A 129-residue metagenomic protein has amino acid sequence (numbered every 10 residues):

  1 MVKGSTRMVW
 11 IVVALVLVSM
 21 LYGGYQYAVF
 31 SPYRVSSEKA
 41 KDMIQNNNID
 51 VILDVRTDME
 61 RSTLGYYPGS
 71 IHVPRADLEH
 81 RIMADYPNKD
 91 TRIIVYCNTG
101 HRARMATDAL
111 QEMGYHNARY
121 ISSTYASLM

Functional and structural regions predicted by a protein language model:
V2-Y66: Flexible, polar/low-complexity N-terminal or interdomain linker segments that lie immediately upstream of folded
I44, I52, T57-I93: Extracytoplasmic/periplasmic/luminal assembly and interaction segments in envelope/secretory/respiratory proteins
D50, Y66-P68, D108, A118: Surface-exposed beta-strand edges and their flanking turn/coil or helix-capping segments
E79-M129: Catalytic cysteine-centered active loop of the rhodanese-like fold, especially the PTP/DSP P-loop
